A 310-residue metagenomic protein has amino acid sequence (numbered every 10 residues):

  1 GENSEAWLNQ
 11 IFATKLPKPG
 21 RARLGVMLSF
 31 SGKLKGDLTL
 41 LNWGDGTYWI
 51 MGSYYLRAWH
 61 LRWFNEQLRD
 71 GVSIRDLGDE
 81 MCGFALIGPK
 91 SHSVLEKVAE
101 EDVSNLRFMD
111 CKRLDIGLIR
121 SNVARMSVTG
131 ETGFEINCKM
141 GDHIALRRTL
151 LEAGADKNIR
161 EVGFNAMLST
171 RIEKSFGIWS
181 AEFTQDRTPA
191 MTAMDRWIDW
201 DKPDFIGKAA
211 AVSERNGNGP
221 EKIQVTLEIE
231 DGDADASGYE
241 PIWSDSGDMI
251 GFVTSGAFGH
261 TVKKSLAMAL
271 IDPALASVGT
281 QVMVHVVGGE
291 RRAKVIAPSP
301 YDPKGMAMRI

Functional and structural regions predicted by a protein language model:
E2-G36, S91-I119: Internal amphipathic helical hairpin motif
L41-I310: Conserved, structured C-terminal
